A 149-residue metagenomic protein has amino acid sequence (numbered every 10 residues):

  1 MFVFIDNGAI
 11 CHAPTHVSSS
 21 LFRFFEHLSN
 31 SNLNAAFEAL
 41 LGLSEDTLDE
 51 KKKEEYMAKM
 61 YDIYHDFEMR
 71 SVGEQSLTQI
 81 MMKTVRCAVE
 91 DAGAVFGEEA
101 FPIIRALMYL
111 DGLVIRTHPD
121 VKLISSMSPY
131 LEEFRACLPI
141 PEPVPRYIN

Functional and structural regions predicted by a protein language model:
M1-N149: Conserved catalytic cores of large enzyme domains
